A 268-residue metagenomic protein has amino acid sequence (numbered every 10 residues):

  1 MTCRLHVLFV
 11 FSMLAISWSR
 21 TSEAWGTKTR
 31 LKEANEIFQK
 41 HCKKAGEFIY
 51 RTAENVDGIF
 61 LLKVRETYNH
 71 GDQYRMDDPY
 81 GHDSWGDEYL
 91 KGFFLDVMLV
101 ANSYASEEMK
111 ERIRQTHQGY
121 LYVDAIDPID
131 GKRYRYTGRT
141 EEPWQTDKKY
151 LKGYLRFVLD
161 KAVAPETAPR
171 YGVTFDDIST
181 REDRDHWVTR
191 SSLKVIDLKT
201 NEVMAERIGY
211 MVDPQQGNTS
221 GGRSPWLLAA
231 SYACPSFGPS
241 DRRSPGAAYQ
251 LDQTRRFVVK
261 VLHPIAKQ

Functional and structural regions predicted by a protein language model:
M1-L8: Bacterial N-terminal signal peptides that target proteins for export
L8-S17: Bacterial N-terminal signal peptides
L14, K32, D183-D185: Generic marker of residues within folded, mature protein domains
W18-W85, Q268: N-terminal export/targeting and maturation segments
K63-Q268: Mature extracytoplasmic/lumenal regions of exported proteins
